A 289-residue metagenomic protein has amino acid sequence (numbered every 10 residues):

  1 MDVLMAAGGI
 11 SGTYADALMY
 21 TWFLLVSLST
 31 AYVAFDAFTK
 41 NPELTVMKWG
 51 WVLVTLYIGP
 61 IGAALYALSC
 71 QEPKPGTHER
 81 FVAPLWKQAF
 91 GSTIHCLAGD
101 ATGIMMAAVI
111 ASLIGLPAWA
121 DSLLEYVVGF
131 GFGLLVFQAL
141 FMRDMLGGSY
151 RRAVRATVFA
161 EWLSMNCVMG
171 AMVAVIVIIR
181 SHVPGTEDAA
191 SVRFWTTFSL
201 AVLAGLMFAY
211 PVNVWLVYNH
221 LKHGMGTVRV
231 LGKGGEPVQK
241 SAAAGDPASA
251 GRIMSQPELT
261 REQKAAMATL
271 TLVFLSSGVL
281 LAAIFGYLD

Functional and structural regions predicted by a protein language model:
M1-A17: Short, strongly hydrophobic alpha-helical membrane anchors
L18-T21, Q88-T102, T157-V173, R261-F274: Select subsegments of transmembrane alpha-helices in polytopic membrane proteins, especially boundary-proximal
F38, P42, P73-T77, I110 (+5 more regions): Membrane-interfacial segments
V46-V54, P84-G91, R151-S164: Juxtamembrane helix-capping/reentrant segments at transmembrane boundaries
G50-L56, A118-F132, F194-G205: Alpha-helical transmembrane segments
V52-S69: Hydrophobic, aromatic-rich membrane-embedded alpha-helical segments
I61, A160-S164, L231-A265: Cytosolic juxtamembrane regulatory segments of multi-pass membrane proteins
G278-D289: Juxtamembrane boundary at the C-terminal end of a transmembrane helix
